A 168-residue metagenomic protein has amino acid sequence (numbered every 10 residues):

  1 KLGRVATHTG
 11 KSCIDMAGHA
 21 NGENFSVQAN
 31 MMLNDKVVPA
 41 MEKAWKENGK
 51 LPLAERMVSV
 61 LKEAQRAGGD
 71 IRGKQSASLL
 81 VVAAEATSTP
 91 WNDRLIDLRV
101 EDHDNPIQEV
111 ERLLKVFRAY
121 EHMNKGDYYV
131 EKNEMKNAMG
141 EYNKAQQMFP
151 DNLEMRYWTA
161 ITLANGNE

Functional and structural regions predicted by a protein language model:
K1-E121, K132, N143: N-terminal nucleophile
K132, G166-N167: Structural motif corresponding to the intra-repeat A-B loop/turn of tetratricopeptide repeats
